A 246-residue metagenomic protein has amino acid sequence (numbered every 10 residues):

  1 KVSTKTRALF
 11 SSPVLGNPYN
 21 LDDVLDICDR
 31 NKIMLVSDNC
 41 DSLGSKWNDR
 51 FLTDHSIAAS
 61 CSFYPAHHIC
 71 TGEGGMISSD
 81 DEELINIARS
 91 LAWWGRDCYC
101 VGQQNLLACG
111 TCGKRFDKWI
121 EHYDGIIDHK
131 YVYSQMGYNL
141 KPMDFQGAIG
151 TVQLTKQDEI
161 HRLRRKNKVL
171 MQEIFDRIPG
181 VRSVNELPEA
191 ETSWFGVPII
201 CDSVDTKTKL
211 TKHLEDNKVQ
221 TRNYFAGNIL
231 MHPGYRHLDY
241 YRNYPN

Functional and structural regions predicted by a protein language model:
K1-T71, M76-N86, D97: Active-site phosphate-binding strand-loop segment of PLP-dependent enzymes
A8-S12, N17-D23, R30, K46 (+1 more regions): PLP-dependent aminotransferase class I/II
